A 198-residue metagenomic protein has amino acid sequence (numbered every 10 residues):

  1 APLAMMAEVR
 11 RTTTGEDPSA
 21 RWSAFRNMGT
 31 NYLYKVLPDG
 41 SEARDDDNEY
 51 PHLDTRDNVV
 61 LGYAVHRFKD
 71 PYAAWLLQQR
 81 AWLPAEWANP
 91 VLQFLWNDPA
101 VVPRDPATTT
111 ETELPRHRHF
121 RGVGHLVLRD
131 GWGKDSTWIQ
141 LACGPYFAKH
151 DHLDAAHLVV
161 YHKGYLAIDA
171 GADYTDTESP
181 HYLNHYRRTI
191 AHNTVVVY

Functional and structural regions predicted by a protein language model:
P2-A167: Carbohydrate-active enzyme catalytic cores, enriched for enzymes that act on polyanionic acidic polysaccharides
D151-Y198: Active-site rim segments in enzyme catalytic domains, especially the processed small/beta chain of N-terminal
